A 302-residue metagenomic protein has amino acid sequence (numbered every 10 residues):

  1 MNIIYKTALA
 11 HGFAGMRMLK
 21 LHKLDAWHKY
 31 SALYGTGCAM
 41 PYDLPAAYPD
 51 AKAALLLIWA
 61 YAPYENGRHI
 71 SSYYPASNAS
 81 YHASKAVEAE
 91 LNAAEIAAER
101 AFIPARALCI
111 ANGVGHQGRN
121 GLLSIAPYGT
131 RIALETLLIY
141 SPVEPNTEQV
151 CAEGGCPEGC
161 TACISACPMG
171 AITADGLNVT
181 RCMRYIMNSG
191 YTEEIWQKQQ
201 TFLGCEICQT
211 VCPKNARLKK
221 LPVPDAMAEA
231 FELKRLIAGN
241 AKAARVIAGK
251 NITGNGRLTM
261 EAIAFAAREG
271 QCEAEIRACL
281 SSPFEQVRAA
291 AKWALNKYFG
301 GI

Functional and structural regions predicted by a protein language model:
M1-G154, E158: Auxiliary alpha/beta "docking" domains used to position bulky ligands
A162-R184, K198-D225: Iron-sulfur cluster-binding cysteine motifs and their immediate structural context in ferredoxin-like electron-transfer
M169-E193, A228-K234, G239: Active-site-proximal loop/short-helix segments that contain or immediately flank catalytic acid/base residue(s)
N188, G249-N255, A278-Q286: Short coil turns that connect the paired helices of HEAT/ARM alpha-solenoid repeats
M227-M260: Glycine-rich phosphate/pyrophosphate-binding loop and adjacent beta-alpha nucleotide/cofactor-binding cores
K234, N240-V246, G270-L280, G301-I302: Amphipathic alpha-helical scaffolding segments comprising HEAT/armadillo-like alpha-solenoid repeats
T259-I263, A291: Conserved hydrophobic register position within alpha-solenoid helical repeats
F265-R268, W293-K297: Core register positions within helices of long alpha-helical scaffolds
